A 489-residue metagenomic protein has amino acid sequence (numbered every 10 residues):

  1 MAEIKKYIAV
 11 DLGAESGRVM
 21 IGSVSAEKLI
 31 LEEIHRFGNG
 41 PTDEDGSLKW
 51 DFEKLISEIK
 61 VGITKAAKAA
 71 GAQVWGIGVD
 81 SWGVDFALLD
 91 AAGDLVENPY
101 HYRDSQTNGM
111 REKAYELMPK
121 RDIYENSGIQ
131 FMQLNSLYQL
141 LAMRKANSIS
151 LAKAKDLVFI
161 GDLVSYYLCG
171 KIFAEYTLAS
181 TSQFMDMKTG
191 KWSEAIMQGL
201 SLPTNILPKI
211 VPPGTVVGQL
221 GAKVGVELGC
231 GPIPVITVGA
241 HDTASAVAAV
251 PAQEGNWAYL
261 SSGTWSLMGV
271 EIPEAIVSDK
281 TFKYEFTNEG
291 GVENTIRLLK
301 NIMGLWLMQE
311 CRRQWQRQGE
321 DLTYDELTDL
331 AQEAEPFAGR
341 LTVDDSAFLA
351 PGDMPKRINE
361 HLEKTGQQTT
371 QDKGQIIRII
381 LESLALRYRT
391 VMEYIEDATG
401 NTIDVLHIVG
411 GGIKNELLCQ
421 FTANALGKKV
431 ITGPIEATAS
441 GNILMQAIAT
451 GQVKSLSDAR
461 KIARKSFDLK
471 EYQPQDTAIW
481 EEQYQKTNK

Functional and structural regions predicted by a protein language model:
M1-E97, E125, G225-V235, L426-K428 (+1 more regions): N-terminal glycine/serine-rich phosphate-binding loop of ATP-dependent small-molecule kinases, especially carbohydrate
A2-E3, I8-A9, I21, N108 (+9 more regions): Active-site core segments that coordinate phosphate-bearing ligands/cofactors across diverse enzyme families
E3, G13-E15, Q73-W75, D80-W82 (+5 more regions): Short, basic and Ser/Thr-rich N-terminal targeting/leader segments
E44, T64, K68-H101, Q130-L134 (+2 more regions): Short beta-strand-loop/turn "lid" adjacent to the catalytic site in phosphate-handling enzymes
Q73-S81, D156, K209, N401-G410: Short glycine-rich phosphate-binding loop at a beta-alpha junction
D80-V84, P213-G214, S262-W265, V405-I413: Glycine-rich beta-strand-to-loop/alpha-helix junction loops that act as flexible
D104: Carbohydrate-associated surface elements
L200-P213: A conserved helix-loop-beta module that forms one wall/lid of the active-site cleft in ATP-utilizing catalytic domains
